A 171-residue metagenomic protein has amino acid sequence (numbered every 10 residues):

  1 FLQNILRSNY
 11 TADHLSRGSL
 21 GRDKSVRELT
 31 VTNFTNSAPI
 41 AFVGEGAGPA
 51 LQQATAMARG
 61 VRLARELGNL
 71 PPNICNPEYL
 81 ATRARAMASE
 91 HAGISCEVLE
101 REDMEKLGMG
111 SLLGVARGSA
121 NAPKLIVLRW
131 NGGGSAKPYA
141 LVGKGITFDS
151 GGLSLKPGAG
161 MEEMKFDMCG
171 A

Functional and structural regions predicted by a protein language model:
F1-G145, S150: Short amphipathic alpha-helical segment within the helicase RecA-like ATPase core that mediates nucleic-acid
A84, Y139-L141, F148-S150, S154-A171: Alpha-helical metal-binding/catalytic segments enriched in His/Glu/Asp
